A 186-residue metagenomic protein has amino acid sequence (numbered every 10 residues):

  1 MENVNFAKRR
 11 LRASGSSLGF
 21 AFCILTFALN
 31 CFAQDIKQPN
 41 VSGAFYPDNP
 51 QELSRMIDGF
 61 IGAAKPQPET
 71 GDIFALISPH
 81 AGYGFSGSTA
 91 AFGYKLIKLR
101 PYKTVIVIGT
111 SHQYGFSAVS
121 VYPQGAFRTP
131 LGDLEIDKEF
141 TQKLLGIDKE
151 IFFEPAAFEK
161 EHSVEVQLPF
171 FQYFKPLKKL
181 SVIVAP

Functional and structural regions predicted by a protein language model:
M1-S14: N-terminal secretory signal peptides that target proteins for export/translocation
N5-A7, A28, F32: Intrinsic disorder/low-complexity detector
G19-N30: Bacterial N-terminal signal peptides
Q34-P186: Active-site histidine-anchored catalytic micro-motif
